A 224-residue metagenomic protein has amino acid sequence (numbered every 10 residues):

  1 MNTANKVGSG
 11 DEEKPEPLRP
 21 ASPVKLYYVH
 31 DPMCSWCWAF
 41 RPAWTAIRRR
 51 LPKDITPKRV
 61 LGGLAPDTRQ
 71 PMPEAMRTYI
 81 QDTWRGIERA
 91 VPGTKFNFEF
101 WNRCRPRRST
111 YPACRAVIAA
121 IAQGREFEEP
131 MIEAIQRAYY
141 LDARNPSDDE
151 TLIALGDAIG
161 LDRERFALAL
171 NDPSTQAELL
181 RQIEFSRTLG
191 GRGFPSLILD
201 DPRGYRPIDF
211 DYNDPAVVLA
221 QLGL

Functional and structural regions predicted by a protein language model:
N2, V29, M33, F40-R50 (+1 more regions): C-terminal cap of thioredoxin/glutaredoxin-like
N2-P15: N-terminal leader/targeting and pre-domain segments
S9-D11, T94, D157, L224: Intrinsically disordered, low-complexity regions
K14-P15, E74, I183-S186: Intrinsically disordered, low-complexity segments enriched in polar/charged residues with Gly/Pro, especially when
A21, Y111, G191-R192: A generic fold-level signal
S22-L26: Extreme N-terminal starter segment of soluble prokaryotic enzymes
A39-A143, D148: Structural alpha/beta surface segment adjacent to cysteine/selenocysteine redox centers across thiol/disulfide enzymes
